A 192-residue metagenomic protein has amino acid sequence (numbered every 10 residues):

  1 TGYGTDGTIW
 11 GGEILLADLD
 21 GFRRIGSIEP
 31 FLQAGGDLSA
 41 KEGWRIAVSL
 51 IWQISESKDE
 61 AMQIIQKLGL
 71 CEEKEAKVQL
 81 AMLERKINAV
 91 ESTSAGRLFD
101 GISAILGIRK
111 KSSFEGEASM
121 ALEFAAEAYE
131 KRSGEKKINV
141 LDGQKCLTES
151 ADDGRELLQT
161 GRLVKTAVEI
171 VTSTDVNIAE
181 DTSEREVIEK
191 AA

Functional and structural regions predicted by a protein language model:
T1-S55: Phosphate/diphosphate-binding loops
S49-A192: A contiguous, well-structured pocket-lining segment that forms one wall/lid of small-molecule binding clefts in soluble
